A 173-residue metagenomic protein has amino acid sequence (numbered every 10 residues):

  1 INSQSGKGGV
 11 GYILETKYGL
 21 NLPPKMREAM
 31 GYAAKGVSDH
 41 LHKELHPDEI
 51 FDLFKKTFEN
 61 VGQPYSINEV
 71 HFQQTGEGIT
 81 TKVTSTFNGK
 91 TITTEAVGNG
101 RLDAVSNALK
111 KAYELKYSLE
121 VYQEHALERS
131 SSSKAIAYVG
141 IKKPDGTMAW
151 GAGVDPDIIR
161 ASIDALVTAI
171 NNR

Functional and structural regions predicted by a protein language model:
I1-R173: Terminal or standalone catalytic/regulatory effector modules within metabolic enzymes and repeat proteins
